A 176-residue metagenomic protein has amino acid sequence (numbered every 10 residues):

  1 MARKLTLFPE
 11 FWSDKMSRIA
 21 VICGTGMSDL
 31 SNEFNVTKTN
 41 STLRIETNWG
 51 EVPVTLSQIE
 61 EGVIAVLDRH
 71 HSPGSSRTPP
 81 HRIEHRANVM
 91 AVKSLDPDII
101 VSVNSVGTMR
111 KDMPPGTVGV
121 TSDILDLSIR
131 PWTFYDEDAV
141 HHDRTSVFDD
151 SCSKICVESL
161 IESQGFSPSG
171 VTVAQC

Functional and structural regions predicted by a protein language model:
M1, P80, V147: Short, surface-exposed alpha-helical recognition segments that flank or form part of ligand/macromolecule-binding
F8-R144: Metabolite-binding pocket within alpha/beta catalytic cores that recognizes anionic/polar moieties
D136-C176: Histidine/lysine/aspartate-rich catalytic loop segments that bind and position anionic ligands
